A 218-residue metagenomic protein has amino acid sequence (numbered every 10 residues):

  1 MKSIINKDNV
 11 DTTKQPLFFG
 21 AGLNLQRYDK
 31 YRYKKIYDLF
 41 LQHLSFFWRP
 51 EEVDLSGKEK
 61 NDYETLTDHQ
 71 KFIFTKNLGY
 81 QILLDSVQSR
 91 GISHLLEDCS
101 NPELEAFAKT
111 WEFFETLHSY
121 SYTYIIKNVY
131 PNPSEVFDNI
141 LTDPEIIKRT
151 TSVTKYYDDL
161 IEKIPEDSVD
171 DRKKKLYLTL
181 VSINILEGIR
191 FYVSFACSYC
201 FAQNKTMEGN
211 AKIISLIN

Functional and structural regions predicted by a protein language model:
M1-N218: Non-heme di-metal
